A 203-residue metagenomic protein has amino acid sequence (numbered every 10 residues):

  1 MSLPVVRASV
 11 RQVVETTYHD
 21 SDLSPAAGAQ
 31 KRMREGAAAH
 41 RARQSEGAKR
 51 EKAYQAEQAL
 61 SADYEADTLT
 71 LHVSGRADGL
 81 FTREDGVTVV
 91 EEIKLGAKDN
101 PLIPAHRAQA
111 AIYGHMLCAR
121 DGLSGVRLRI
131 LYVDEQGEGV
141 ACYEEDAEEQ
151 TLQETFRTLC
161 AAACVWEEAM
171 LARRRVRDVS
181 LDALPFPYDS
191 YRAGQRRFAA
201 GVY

Functional and structural regions predicted by a protein language model:
M1-G86, A108: Metal-dependent nuclease catalytic cores that hydrolyze phosphodiester bonds in DNA/RNA, characterized by
L3-D22, G125-Y132, E168-V179: Short, compositionally biased low-complexity segments
A27, A97-K98, P185-F186: Short coil/turn segments at secondary-structure junctions
A38, A105-A108, Q150-T158, S190-R197 (+1 more regions): Generic recognition of stable, solvent-exposed alpha-helical segments in well-folded globular domains
R43-G47, G114-D121, V202: Hydrophobic, Leu/Ile/Phe/Ala-enriched alpha-helical segments that form helix-helix packing faces
A62-E154: Mg2+/Mn2+-dependent nuclease catalytic core
Q150-D182: Polybasic (Lys/Arg-rich)
A172-Y203: Conserved pre-motif I regulatory segment
